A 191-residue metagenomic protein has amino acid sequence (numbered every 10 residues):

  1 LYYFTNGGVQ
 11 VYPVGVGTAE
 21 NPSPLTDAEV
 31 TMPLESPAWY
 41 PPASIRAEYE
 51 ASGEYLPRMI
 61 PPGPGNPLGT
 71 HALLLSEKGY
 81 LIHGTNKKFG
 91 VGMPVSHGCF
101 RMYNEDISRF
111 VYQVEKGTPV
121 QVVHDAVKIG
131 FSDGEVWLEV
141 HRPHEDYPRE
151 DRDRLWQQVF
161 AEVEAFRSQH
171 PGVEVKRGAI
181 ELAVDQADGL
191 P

Functional and structural regions predicted by a protein language model:
L1-G90, R109-K116, V140-H141, D146-P191: Gly/Pro-biased beta-strand-loop elements
V11, K128-E135: Short, Lys/Arg- and Gly-enriched loop/turn segments at beta-strand edges
N21, D125-I129: Short, charged beta-turn/beta-strand-edge "cap" motif at the junction between a beta-strand and an adjacent loop
T70, H97, G117, D133-E135: Active-site lining segments that contact anionic ligands and/or coordinate catalytic metals
K88-G98: Short, basic/aromatic beta-hairpin or loop at an interaction surface
S96-V111: Short beta-strand-centered segments at strand-helix junctions
